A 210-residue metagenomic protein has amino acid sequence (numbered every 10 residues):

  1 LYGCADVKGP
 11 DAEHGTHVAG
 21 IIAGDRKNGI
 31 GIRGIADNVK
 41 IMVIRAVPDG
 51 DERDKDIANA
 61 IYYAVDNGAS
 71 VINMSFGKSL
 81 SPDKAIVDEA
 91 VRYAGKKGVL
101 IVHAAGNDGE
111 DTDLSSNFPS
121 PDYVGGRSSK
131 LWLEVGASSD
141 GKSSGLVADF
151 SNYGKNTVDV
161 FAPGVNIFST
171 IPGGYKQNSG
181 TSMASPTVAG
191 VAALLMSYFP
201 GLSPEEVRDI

Functional and structural regions predicted by a protein language model:
L1-D54, R127-L131, Y153-T157, Y198-I210: Subtilisin-like serine protease catalytic core
L1-E13, D25, I44-S129, P172-S185: Substrate-binding/access-modulating region of protease and related hydrolase catalytic domains
G15, A19-I22, G29, A58-I61 (+8 more regions): Extracytoplasmic/secreted envelope proteins and their assembly/folding machinery, especially bacterial periplasmic
A19, M42-V47, D66, S70 (+2 more regions): Hydrolase catalytic cores
I32-I35, P119, V147-F150, I167: Short clusters of hydrophobic/aromatic residues that line enzyme substrate/ligand-binding pockets
I35-A36, V65-D66, A94-K97, V124-S129 (+4 more regions): Extracellular/periplasmic catalytic domains that process cell-envelope and extracellular macromolecules
V135: Alpha-helical segment proximal to the catalytic Tyr-Lys
S138: Carbohydrate-associated surface elements
